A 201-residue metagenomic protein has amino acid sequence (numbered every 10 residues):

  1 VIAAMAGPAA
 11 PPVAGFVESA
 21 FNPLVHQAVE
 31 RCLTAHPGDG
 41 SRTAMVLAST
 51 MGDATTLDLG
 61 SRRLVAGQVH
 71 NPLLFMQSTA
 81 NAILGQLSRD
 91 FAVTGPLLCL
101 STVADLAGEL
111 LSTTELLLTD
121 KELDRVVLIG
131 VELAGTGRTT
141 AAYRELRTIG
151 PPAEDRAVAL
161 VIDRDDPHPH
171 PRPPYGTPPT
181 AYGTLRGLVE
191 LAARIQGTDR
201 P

Functional and structural regions predicted by a protein language model:
V1-L74, S78-G108, S112, L116-D120 (+1 more regions): Conserved "HGTGT" condensation-loop signature of ketosynthase/thiolase-family condensing enzymes that catalyze
